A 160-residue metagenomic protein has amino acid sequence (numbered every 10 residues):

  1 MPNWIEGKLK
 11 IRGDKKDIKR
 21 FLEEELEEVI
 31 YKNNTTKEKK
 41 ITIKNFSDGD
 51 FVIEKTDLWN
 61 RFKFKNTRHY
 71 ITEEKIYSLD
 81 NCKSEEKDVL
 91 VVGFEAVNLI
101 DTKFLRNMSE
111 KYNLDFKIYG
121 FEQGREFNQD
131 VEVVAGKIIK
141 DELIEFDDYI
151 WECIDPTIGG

Functional and structural regions predicted by a protein language model:
M1-G160: Intrinsic low-complexity, intrinsically disordered or marginally ordered coil/linker segments
